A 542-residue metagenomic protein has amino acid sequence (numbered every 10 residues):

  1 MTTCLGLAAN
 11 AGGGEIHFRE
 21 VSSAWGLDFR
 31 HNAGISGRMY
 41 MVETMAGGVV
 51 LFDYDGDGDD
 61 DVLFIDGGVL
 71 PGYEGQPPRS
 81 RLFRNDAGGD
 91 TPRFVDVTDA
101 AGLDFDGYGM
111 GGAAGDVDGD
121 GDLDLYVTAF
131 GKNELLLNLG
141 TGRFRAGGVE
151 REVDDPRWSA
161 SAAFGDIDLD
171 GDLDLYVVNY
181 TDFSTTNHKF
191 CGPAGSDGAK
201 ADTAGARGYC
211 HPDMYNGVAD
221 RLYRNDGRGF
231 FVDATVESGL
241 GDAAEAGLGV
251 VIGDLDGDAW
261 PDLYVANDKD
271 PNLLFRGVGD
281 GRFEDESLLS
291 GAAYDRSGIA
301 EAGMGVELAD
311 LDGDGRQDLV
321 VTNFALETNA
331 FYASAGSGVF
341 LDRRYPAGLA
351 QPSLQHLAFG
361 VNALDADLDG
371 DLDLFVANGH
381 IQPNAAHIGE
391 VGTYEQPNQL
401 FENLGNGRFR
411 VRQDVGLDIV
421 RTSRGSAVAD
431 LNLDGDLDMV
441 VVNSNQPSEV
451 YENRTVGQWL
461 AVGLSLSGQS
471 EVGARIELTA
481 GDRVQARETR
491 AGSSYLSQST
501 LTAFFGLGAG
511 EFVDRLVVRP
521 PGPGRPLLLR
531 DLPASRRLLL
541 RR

Functional and structural regions predicted by a protein language model:
A11-H17, W25, I35-S36, G348-Q351 (+2 more regions): Gly/Ser/Thr/Pro-enriched helix-cap/hinge segments flanking short amphipathic alpha-helices
F18-V21, P92-G102, R143-E152, G229-G241 (+3 more regions): Blade-edge beta-strand/turn elements of extracellular beta-propeller and related beta-sheet repeat scaffolds
L27-G48, Q76, A101-A113, E150-A163 (+8 more regions): Repeat-based blade/solenoid architectures
R38, A46-G56, R84, Y108-G119 (+11 more regions): Beta-propeller blade termini
D60-D66, D120-A129, L175-N179, D258 (+6 more regions): Hydrophobic beta-strand segments that make up the repeating blades of beta-propeller and related beta-repeat
I65-P78, T181-Y215, A377-Y394: Short, conserved, GDST-rich strand-edge loop motifs in beta-rich repeat architectures
S80-N85, A219-N225, R276, A333 (+1 more regions): Beta-propeller blade signature
V97-A114, V127-I167, V177-D213, V218-A219 (+1 more regions): Asp-box/WD-like beta-propeller blade repeats and closely related beta-sheet repeat scaffolds
